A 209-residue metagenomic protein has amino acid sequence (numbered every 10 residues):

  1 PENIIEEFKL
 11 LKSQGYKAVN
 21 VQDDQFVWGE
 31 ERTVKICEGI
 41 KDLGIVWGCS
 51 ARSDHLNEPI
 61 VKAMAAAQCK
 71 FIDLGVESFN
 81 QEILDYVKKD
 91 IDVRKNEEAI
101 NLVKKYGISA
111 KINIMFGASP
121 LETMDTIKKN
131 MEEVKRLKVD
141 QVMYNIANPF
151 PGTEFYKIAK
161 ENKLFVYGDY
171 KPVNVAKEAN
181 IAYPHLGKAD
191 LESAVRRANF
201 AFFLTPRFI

Functional and structural regions predicted by a protein language model:
P1-E2: Canonical Radical SAM [4Fe-4S] cluster-binding loop centered on the CxxxCxxC motif and its immediate flanking residues
I5, L10, Q25-E30, K35-F208: A structural motif corresponding to the C-terminal lobe/cap of the Radical SAM core domain
